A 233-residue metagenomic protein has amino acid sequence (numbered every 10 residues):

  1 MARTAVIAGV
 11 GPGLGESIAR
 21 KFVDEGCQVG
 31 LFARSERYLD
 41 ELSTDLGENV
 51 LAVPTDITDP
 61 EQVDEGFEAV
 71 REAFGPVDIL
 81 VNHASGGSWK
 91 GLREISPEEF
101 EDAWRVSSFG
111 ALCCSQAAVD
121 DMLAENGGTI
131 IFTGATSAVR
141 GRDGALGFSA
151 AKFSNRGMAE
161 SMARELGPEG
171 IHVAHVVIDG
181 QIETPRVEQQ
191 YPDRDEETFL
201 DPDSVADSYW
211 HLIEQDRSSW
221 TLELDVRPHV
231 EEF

Functional and structural regions predicted by a protein language model:
R3, P76-V77, M122-A135, P168-H172: Active-site loop of short-chain dehydrogenase/reductase
G11-G13: Conserved glycine-rich cofactor-binding loop
E25-E41: Conserved glycine-rich Rossmann-like NAD(P)H-binding loop of the short-chain dehydrogenase/reductase
R37, T55-G66, P97: The beta1-alpha1 cofactor-binding region of Rossmann-like NAD(H)/NADP(H)-dependent oxidoreductases
G91-L92, E99-W104: Substrate-binding pocket helix/loop in short-chain dehydrogenase/reductase
I131-S154, E160, R164-G167: Catalytic loop of short-chain dehydrogenase/reductase
P168-I171, H175-V177, D193-F233: C-terminal helical subdomain
